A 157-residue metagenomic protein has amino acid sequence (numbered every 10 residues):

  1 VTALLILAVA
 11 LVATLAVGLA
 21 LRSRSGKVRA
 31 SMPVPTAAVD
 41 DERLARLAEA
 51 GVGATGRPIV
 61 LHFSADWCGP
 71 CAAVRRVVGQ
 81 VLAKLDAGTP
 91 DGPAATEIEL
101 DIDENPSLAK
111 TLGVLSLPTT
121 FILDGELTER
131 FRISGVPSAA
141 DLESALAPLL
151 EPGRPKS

Functional and structural regions predicted by a protein language model:
V1-E42: N-terminal targeting signals for export/organelle localization
T36-P58: A short beta-strand-turn-helix
A54-C68: Short active-site neighborhood of thiol/selenol oxidoreductases, capturing the structured segment around
C68-C71, T120: The canonical Cys-X-X-Cys-His
A72-T89: Typically the conserved alpha-helix immediately C-terminal to a functionally engaged Cys/Sec in thioredoxin-like
D86-P106: Thiol-based oxidoreductase modules, predominantly thioredoxin-like and allied folds used for disulfide exchange
G113-F121: Structural micro-motif
L123-S157: Non-catalytic, surface beta->alpha helical segment in thiol-disulfide oxidoreductase systems
